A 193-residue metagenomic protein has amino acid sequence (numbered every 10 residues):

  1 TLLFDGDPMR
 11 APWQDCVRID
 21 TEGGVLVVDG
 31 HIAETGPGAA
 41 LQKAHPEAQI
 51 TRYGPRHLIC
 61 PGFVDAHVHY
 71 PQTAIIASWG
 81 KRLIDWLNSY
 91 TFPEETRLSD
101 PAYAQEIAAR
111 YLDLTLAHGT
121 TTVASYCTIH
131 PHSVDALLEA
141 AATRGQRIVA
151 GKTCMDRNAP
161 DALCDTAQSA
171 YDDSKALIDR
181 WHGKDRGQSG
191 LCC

Functional and structural regions predicted by a protein language model:
T1-H45: N-terminal metal-binding scaffold of metallo-dependent hydrolase/deaminase domains
L2, Q49-R52, I148: Conserved beta-strand scaffold positions in the cores of enzyme catalytic domains, especially in NTP/NDP-utilizing
G6, H69, T128: Flexible loop residues that form catalytic and substrate-binding hotspots at small-molecule/glycan-binding clefts
H31-A40, A44, D113-Y126, D135-E139 (+2 more regions): Gly/lys/ser-thr-rich phosphate-binding loops in alpha/beta enzymes that coordinate phosphoanhydride or phosphate groups
K43-W86, A109, D113-A117: Replace "His-x-His-based motif
A74-A104, K152, R157-Y171: Active-site gating loops and adjacent loop-to-helix segments of metal-dependent hydrolytic enzymes
R82-S133: Divalent metal-binding segments
H132-C193: Metal-coordinating catalytic core of metallo-dependent amide/deamination hydrolases
